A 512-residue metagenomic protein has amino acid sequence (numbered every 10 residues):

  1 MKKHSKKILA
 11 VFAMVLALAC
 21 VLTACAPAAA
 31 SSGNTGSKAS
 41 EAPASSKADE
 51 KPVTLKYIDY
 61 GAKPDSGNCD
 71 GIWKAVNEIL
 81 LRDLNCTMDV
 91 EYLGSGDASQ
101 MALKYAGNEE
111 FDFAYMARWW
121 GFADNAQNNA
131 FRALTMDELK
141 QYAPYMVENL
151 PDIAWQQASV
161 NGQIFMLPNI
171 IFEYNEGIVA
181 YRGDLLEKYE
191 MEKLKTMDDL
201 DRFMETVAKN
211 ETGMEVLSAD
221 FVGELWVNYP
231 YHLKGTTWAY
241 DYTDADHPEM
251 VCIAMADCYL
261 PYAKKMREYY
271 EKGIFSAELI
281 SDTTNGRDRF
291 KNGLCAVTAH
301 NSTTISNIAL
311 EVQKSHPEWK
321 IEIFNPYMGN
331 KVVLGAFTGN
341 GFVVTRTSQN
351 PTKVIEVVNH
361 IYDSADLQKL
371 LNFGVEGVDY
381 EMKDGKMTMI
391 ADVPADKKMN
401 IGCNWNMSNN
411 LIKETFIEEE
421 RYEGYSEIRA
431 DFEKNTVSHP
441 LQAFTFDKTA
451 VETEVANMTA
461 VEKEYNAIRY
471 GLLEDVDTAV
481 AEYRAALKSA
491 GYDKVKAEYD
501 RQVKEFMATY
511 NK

Functional and structural regions predicted by a protein language model:
K2-K3, F12-A13, V21-K512: Extracytoplasmic/secretory soluble proteins
